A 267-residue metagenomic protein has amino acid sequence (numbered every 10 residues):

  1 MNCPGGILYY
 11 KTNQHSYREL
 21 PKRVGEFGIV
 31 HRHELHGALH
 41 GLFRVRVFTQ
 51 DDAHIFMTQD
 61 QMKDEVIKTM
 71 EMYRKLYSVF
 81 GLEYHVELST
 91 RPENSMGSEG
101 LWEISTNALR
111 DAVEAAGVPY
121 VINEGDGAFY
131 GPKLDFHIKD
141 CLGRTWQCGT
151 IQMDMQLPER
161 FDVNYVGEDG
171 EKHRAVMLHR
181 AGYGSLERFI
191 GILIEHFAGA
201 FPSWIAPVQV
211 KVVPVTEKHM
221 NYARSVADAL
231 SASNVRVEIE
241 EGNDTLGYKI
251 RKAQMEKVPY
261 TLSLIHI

Functional and structural regions predicted by a protein language model:
M1-I265: NTP/phosphate- and nucleic-acid-binding module
